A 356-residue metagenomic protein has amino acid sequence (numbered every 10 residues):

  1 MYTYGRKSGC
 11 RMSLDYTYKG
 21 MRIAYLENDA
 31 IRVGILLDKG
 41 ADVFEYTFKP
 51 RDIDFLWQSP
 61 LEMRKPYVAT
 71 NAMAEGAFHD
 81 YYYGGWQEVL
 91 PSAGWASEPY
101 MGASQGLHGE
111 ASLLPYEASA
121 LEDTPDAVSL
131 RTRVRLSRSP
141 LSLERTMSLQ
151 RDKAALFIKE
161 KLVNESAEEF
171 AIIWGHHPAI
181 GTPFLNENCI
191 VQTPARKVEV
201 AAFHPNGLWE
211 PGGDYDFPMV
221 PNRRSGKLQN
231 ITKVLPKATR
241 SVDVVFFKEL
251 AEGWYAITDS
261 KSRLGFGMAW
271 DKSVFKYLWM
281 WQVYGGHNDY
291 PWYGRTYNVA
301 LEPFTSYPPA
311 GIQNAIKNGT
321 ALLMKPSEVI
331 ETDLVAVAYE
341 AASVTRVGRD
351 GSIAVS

Functional and structural regions predicted by a protein language model:
M1-F157, E168-A171, G175-S356: Surface-exposed acidic/polar loop and edge beta-strand patches at domain peripheries
